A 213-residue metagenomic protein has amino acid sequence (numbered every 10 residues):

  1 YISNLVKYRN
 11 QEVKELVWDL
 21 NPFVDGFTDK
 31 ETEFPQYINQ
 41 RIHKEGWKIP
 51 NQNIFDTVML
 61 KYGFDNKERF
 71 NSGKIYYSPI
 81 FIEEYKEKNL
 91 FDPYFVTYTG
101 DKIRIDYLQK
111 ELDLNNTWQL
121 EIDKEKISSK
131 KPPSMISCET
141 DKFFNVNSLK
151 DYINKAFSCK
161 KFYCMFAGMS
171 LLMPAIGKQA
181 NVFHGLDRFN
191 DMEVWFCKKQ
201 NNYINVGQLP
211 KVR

Functional and structural regions predicted by a protein language model:
Y1-R213: Catalytic machinery of carbohydrate-active enzymes, primarily nucleotide-sugar-dependent glycosyltransferases
